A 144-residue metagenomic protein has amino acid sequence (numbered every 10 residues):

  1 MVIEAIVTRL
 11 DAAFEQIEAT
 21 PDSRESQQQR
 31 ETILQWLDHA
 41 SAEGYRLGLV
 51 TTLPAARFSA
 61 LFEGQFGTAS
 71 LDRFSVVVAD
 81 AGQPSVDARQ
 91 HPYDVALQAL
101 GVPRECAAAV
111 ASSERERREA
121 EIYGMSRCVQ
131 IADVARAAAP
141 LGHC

Functional and structural regions predicted by a protein language model:
M1-D22: Asp-based phosphoryl-transfer active-site loop
Q28, T32, L53-P54, A88 (+1 more regions): Short beta->alpha linker loops
I33-E63: Substrate-recognition element of Asp-dependent hydrolases with the DxDx(T/V) motif
L37-A42, L97-Q98, R117-E121: Surface-exposed amphipathic alpha-helices with a cationic face
R46-G48, V76, A108, V129: A structural signal for isolated positions on well-ordered beta-strands in alpha/beta enzyme cores
A55-A108: Substrate-recognition "cap/lid" segment bordering the active-site pocket of phosphatases
R104-A139: Acidic, Mg2+-coordinating phosphoryl-transfer loop and its flanking beta/alpha structural elements, shared across
